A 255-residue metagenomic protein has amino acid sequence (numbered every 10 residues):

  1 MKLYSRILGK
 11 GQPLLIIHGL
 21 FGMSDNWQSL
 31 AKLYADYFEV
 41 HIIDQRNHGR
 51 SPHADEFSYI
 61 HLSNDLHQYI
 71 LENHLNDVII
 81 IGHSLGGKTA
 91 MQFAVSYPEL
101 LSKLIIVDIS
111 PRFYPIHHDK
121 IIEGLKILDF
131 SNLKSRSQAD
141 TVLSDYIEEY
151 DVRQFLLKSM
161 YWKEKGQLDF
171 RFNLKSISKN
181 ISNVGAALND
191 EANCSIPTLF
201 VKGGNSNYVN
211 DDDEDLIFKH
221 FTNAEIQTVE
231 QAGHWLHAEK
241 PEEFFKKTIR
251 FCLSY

Functional and structural regions predicted by a protein language model:
M1-L15, A35-F38, N73-N76, F221-E225 (+1 more regions): Alpha/beta-hydrolase fold catalytic core
R6-P52: Conserved HGGG/HGGXW glycine-rich cap/lid loop of the alpha/beta-hydrolase fold
K32, H41-I81, L85, K246: Active-site loop/oxyanion-hole signature of alpha/beta-hydrolase fold enzymes
D44-G49, S110, A232-G233: Short beta-to-alpha linker loops that shape the active-site pocket of alpha/beta-hydrolase fold enzymes
Q92-V95, S102-K134: Flexible "cap/lid" loop of the alpha/beta hydrolase fold
I116, S131-L188: Conserved alpha/beta-hydrolase catalytic His-Asp/Glu region
K165-H220, E225-T228: Conserved serine/cysteine hydrolase catalytic core
A224-Y255: Catalytic active-site module of serine/aspartate enzymes centered on a nucleophile-bearing elbow/loop
